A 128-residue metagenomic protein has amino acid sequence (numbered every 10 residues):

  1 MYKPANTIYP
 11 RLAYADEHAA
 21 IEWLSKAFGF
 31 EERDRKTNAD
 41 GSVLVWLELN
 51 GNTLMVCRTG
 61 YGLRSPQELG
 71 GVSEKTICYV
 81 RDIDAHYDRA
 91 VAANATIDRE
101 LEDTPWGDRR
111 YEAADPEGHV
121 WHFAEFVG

Functional and structural regions predicted by a protein language model:
M1-R11, I21-R81, A85-A114, F123-G128: Vicinal oxygen chelate
A15-D16: Conserved beta-strand-loop-alpha-helix junction that forms the acyl-donor binding cleft
E117: C-terminal catalytic core of tyrosine-transesterase DNA break-rejoin enzymes
